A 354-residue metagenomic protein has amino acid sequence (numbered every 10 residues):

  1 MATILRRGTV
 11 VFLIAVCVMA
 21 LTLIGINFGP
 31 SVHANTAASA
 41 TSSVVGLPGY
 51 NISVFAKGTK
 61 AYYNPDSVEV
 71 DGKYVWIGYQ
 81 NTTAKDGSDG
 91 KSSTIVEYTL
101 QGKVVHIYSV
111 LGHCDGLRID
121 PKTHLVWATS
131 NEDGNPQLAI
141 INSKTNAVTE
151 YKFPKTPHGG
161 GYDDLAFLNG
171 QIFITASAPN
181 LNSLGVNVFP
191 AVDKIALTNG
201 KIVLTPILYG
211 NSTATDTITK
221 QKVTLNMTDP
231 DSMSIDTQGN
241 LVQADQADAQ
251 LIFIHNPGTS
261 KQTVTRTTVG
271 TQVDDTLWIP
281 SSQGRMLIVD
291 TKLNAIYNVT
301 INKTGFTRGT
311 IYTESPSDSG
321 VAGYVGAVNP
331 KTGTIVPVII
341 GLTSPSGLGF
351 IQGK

Functional and structural regions predicted by a protein language model:
A40-A61: A short helix->beta-strand "capping" segment at the edge of beta-propeller domains
I52-A56, V105-V110, V148-K155, L197-T219 (+3 more regions): Beta-propeller fold detector
K60-G72, S92, V110-L125, K155-P179 (+4 more regions): Beta-rich, blade/repeat-based domains predominating in secreted/periplasmic proteins but also intracellular
I77-Q101: Beta-propeller domains
N81-D86, E132-N135, A178-L184, D248-Q250 (+2 more regions): Short glycine/acidic-enriched loop and turn motifs that connect beta-strands
S93-V96, Q137-A139, P190-D193, Q250-F253 (+2 more regions): A short loop-to-beta-strand structural motif that recurs across blades of beta-propeller domains
Y98-K103, I141-N146, A196-G200, H255-S260 (+2 more regions): Short loop/turn segments that connect beta-strands within beta-propeller blades
S130-L168: Asp-box/WD-like beta-propeller blade repeats and closely related beta-sheet repeat scaffolds
